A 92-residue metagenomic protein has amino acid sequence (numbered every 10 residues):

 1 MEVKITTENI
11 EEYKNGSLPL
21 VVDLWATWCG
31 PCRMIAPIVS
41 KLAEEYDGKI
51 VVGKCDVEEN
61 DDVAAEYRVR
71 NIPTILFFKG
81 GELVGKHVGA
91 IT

Functional and structural regions predicted by a protein language model:
M1-V51, E58-T92: Proteins that catalyze or organize thiol-disulfide redox chemistry and the adjacent proteostasis machinery handling
